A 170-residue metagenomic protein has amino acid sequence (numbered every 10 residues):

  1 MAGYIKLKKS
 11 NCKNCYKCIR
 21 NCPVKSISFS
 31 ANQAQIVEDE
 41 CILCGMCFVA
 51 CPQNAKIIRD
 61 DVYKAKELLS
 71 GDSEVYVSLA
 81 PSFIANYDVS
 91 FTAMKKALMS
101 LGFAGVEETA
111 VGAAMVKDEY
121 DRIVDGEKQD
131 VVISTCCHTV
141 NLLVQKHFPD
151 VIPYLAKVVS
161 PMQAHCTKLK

Functional and structural regions predicted by a protein language model:
G3-K9, K13-I42, M46-V62: Iron-sulfur cluster-binding cysteine motifs and their immediate structural context in ferredoxin-like electron-transfer
R59-K170: Iron-sulfur-associated redox domains of electron-transfer enzymes in respiratory and anaerobic energy metabolism
